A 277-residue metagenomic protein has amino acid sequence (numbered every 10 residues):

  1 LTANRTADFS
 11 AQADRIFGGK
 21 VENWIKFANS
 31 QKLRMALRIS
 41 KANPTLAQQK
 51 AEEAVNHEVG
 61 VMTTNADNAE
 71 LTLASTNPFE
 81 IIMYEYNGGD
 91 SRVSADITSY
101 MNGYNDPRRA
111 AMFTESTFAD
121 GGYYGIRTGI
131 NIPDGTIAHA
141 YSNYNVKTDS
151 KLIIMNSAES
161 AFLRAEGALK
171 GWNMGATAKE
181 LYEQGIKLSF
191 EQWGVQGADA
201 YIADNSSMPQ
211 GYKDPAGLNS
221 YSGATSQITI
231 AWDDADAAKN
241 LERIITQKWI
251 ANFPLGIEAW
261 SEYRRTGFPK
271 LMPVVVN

Functional and structural regions predicted by a protein language model:
L1-G197, D234-K239, Q247: Structured, solvent-exposed acidic/aromatic patches
F190-N277: C-terminal functional modules
